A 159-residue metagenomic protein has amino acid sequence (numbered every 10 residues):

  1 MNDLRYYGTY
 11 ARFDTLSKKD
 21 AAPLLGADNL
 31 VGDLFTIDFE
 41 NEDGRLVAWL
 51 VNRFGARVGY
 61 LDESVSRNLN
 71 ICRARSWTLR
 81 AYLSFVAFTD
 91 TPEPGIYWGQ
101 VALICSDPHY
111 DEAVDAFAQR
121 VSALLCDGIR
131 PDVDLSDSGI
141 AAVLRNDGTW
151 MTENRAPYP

Functional and structural regions predicted by a protein language model:
M1-P159: Conserved active-site motif detector
